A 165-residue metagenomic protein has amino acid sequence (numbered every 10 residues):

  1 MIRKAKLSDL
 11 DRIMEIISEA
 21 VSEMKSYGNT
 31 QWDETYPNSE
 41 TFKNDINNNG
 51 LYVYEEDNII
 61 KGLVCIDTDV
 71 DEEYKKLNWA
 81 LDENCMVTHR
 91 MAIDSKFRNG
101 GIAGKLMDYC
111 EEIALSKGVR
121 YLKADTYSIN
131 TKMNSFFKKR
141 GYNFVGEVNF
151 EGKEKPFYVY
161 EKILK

Functional and structural regions predicted by a protein language model:
M1-E15: A short beta-loop-alpha structural element at the N-terminal edge of CoA-dependent acyl/N-acetyltransferase catalytic
L7, E23, Q31-K96, F150 (+1 more regions): Acetyl-CoA-dependent GNAT
R12-E15, T41, K105, Y109 (+1 more regions): Alpha-helical elements of Rossmann-like donor-binding domains used by nucleotide-donor carbohydrate transfer enzymes
L81-C85, Y127, R140, E147-K165: C-terminal "cap" of GNAT-fold acetyltransferases
I93, N99-E112, S135-K139: Conserved acetyl-CoA-binding loop-helix of GNAT-fold acetyltransferases
G104, S116, I129-G146, K155: Conserved active-site alpha-helix within GNAT-family acetyltransferase domains
M107, A114-T126: Conserved GNAT acetyl-CoA-binding A-motif
